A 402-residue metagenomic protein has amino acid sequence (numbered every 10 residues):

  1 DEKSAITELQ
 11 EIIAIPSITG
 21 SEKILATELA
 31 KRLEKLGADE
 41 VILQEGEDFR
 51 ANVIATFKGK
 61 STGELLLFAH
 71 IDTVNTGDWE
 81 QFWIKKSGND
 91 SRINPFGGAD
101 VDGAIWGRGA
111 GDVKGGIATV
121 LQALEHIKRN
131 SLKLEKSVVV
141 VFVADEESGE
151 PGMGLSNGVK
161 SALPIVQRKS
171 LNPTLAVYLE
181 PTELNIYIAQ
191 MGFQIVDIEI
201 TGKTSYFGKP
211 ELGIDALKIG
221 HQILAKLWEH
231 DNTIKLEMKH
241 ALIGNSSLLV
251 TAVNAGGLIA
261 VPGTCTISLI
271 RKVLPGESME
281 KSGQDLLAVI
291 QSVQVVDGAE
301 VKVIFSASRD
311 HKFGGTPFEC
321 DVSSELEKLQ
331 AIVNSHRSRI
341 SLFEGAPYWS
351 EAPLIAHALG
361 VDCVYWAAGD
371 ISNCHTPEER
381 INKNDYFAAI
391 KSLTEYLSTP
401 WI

Functional and structural regions predicted by a protein language model:
D1-D78, F82-K85, T264-I270, S282 (+2 more regions): N-terminal helical capping/dimerization or prosegment-like subdomains of hydrolases acting on amide or phosphate bonds
T56, E80-I84, L121, G154-G158 (+5 more regions): Short, glycine/charged-enriched secondary-structure capping and boundary segments
G63-V139: Active-site metal-coordination/substrate-binding segment of hydrolases, especially metallo-dependent peptidases
E64-L66, I105, N172-Y178, D197 (+2 more regions): Short glycine-aspartate micro-motif
F68-H70, V141-V143, V177-E180, T201 (+1 more regions): Short beta-strand segments
T76-G97, G152-Q167, I304-S323: Charged, glycine/proline-rich intrinsically disordered loops and linkers
V113-Q190: Acidic/histidine-rich catalytic neighborhood of metal-dependent amide-processing enzymes
I188, D197-I402: Metal-dependent amide/peptide-bond hydrolase catalytic core, centered on the "pita-bread" metallohydrolase fold
